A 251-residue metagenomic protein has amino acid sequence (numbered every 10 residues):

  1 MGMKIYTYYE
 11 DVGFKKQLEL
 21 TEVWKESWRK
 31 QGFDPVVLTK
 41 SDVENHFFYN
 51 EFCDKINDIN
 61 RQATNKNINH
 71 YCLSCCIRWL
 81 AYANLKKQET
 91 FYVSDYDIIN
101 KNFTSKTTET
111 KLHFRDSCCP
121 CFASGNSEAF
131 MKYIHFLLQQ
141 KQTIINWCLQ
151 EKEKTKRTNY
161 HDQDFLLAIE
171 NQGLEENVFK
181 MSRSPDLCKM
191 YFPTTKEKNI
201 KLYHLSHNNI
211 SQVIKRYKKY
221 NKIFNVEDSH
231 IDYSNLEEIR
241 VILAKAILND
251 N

Functional and structural regions predicted by a protein language model:
M1-N67, L73-S74, N84-K86, N225-S234 (+1 more regions): N-terminal anchoring/stem segment of glycosyltransferases
E10-G13, D42-N45, D97-K101, D186 (+1 more regions): Short, solvent-exposed loop/turn segments at secondary-structure junctions
E22-K25, W79-A83, Q163-L167: Short amphipathic alpha-helical segments and helix-helix/interface helices
W24, V36-S41, F47-F52, K101-K106 (+3 more regions): Terminal, low-complexity, charged helical segments
V36-T39, T90-D95, N100, N177-R183: A structural signal for short, well-ordered beta-strand segments and their strand-loop junctions that often border
N67-E128: GT-A fold catalytic core of metal-dependent nucleotide-sugar glycosyltransferases, centered on the diacidic
C76, H135-N251: Catalytic core and acceptor-binding pocket of nucleotide-sugar-dependent glycosyltransferases
C121-K141: Conserved nucleotide-sugar donor-binding and metal-coordinating catalytic region shared by glycosyltransferases
